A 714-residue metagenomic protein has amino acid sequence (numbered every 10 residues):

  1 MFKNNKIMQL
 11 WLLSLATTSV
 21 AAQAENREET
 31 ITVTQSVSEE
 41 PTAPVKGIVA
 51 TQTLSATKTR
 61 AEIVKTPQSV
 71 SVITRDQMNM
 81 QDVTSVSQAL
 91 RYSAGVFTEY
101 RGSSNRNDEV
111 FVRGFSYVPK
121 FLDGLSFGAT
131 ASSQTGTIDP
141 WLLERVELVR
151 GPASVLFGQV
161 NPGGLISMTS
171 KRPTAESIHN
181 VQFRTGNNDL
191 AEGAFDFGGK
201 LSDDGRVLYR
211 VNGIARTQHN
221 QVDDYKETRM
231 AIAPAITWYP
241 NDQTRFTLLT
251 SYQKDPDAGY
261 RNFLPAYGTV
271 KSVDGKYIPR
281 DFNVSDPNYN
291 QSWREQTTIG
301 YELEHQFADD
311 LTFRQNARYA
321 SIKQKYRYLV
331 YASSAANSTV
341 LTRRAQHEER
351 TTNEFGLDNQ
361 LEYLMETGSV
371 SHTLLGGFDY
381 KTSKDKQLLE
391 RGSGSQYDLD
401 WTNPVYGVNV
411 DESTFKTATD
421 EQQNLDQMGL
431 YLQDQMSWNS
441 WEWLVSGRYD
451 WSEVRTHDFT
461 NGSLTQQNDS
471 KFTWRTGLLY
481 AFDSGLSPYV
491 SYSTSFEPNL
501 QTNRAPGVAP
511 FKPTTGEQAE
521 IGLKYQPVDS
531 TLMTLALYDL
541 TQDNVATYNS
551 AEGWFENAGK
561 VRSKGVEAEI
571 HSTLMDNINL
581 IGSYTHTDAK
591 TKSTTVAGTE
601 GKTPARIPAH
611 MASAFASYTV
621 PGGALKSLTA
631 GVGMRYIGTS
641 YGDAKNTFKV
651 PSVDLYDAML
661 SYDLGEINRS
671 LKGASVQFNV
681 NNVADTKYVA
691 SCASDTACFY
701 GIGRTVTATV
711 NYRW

Functional and structural regions predicted by a protein language model:
V49-V70, R75, S87-L125, E144: Extracytoplasmic beta-strand/coil segments of soluble accessory domains associated with Gram-negative outer-membrane
T98, E109, L125-R150, M168-S170: Short acidic/polar hinge/loop motifs at secondary-structure boundaries that mediate gating or recognition
A129, W141-E144, V155-I232, W238-T244 (+3 more regions): Outer-membrane beta-barrel translocator/receptor signature
R216-N220, M230-Q306, S321-T352, S395-Q423 (+1 more regions): Acidic/polar loop-and-plug regions of large Gram-negative outer-membrane beta-barrel proteins
T237-N241, T352, S369-L375, D379-S383 (+1 more regions): Structural signature of Gram-negative outer-membrane beta-barrels, strongest in the C-terminal barrel of TonB-dependent
E302-Q306, D310-R318, I322-V330, P488 (+3 more regions): Membrane-embedded beta-barrel scaffold of Gram-negative outer-membrane proteins
S440, D539, N557-A644, A684-K687 (+1 more regions): Gram-negative outer-membrane beta-barrel transporters
L625, R635-D643, Y662-W714: C-terminal beta-signal and adjacent terminal beta-strands/loops of Gram-negative outer-membrane beta-barrel proteins
